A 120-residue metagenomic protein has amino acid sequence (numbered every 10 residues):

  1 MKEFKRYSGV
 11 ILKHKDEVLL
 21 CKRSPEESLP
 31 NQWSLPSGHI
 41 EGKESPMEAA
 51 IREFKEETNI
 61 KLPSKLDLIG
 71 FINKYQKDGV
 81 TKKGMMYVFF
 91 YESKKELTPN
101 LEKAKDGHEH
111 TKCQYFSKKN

Functional and structural regions predicted by a protein language model:
M1-L19, P36: Conserved N-terminal beta-strand and adjoining loop/helix that marks the start of the Nudix/MutT-like hydrolase domain
Y7, D16, Q32, G84-M86 (+1 more regions): Conserved catalytic motifs of the protein kinase core domain
V18, K65-L66: Predominantly a core beta-strand signature of beta-propeller blades across repeat-based propeller domains
E27-N31: A conserved beta-turn-beta hairpin within the catalytic core of GNAT-like acetyltransferases that forms part
Q32-G38: Conserved acetyl-CoA binding element of GNAT-fold acetyltransferases
H39-S64, F71-N120: Unchanged
